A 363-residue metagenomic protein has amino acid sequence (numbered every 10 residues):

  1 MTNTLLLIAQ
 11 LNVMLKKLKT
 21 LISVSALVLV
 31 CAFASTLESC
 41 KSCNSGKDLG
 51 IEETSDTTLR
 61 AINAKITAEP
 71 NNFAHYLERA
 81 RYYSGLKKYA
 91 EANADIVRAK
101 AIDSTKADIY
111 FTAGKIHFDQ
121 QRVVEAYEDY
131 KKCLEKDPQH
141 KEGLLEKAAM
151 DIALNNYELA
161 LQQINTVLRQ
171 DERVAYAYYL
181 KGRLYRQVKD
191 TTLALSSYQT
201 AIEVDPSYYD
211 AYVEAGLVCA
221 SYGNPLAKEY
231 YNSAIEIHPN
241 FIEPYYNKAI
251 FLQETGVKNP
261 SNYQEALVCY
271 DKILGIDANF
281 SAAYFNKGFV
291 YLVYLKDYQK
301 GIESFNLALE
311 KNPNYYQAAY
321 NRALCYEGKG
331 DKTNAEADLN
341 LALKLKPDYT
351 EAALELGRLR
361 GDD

Functional and structural regions predicted by a protein language model:
M1-E52: Bacterial Sec-dependent N-terminal signal peptides
L37-V97, A101, G361-D363: N-terminal leader/linker segments that initiate helical-solenoid repeat arrays
S42-G46, E254, Y320, L324-D363: Terminal, low-structured helical/coil segments at or just beyond the last alpha-helical repeat
E52-A61, K87-R98, Q120-K132, L154-T166 (+6 more regions): Structural signature of tandem alpha-helical TPR/SEL1-like repeats, specifically the intra-repeat loop/turn
F73-A74, A107-D108, K141-E142, A175-Y176 (+5 more regions): Helix-start (N-cap) detector for alpha-helical repeat units in TPR-like alpha-solenoids, especially tetratricopeptide
S84, F111, F118, L145 (+8 more regions): Position-specific recognition of the canonical hydrophobic site in helix A of tetratricopeptide repeat
